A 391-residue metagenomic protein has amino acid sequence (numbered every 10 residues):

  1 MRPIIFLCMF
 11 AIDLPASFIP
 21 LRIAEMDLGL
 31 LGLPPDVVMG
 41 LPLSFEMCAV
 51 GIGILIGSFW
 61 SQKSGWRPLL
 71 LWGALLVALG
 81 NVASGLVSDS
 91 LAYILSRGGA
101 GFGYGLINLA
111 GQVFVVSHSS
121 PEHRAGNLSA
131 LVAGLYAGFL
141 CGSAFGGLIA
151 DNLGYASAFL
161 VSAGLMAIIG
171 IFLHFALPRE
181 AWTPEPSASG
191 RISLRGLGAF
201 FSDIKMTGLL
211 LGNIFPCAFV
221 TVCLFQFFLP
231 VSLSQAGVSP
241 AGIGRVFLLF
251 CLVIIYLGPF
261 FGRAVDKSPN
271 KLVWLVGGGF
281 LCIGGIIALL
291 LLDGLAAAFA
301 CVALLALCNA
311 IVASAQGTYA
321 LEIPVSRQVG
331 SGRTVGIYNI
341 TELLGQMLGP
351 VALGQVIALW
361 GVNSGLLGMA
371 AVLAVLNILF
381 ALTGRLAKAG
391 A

Functional and structural regions predicted by a protein language model:
M1-G29, G40, L209, N213 (+1 more regions): Helix-loop boundary and gating motifs at the non-cytosolic
E46-L55, F139-L140, C251-P259, Q346-M347: Residue-level signature of mid-helix packing/kink "hotspots" within the transmembrane helices of 12-pass Major
G53-G65, G258-N270: Helix-to-loop junctions at the C-terminal end of transmembrane segments in multipass secondary transporters
G65, L86-D89, P269, L291-D293: Helix-breaking motifs and short loop linkers at transmembrane-helix boundaries and internal kinks in secondary membrane
P68-V82, A163, V273-I287: Structural signature of the two symmetry-related core transmembrane helices
S96-L135: Cytoplasmic helix-loop-helix junction between adjacent transmembrane helices in 12-TM secondary transporters
L106-S119, I311-S326: Intracellular juxtamembrane helix-capping segments at the cytosolic ends of symmetry-related transmembrane helices
P178-L211: Juxtamembrane intracellular "pre-TM" segments in multi-pass secondary transporters
